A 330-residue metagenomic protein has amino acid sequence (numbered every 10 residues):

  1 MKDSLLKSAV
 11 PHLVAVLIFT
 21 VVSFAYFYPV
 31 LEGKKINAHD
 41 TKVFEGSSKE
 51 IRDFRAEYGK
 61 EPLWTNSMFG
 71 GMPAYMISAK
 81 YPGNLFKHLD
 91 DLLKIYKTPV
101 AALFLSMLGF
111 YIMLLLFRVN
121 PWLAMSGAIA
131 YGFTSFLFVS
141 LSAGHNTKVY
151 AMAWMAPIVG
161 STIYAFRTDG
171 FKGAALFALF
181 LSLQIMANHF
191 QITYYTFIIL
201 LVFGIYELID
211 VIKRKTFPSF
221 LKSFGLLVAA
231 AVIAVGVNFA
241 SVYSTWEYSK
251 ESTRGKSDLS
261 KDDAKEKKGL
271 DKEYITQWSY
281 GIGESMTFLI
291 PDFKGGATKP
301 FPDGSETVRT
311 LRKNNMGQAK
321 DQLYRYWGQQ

Functional and structural regions predicted by a protein language model:
M1-Y26, L221-A231: Start-transfer (signal-anchor) and selected internal transmembrane alpha helices of multi-pass inner/ER membrane
S8, R167-G170, T216-F220: Helix-boundary and loop/linker segments of multi-pass membrane transporters
V10-V14, D90-T98, V119-G127, G173: Membrane-interface starts of transmembrane alpha-helices
S23-F110, I129-M152, E266, L270-Q330: Membrane-interface coil-to-helix junctions
F27, L31-K35, T168, H189 (+3 more regions): Transmembrane helix-loop junctions in multipass membrane proteins, especially transporters and channels
K80, M155, Y206, D210-I212 (+2 more regions): Juxtamembrane helix-loop transition sites at the ends of transmembrane segments in multi-pass membrane proteins
M107-L116, W122-V211, S223-T245: Membrane-embedded helix bundles of polyisoprenyl
I192, K222-I282: Polar, glycine-rich mid-to-C-terminal structural blocks that act as macromolecule-binding/assembly scaffolds
